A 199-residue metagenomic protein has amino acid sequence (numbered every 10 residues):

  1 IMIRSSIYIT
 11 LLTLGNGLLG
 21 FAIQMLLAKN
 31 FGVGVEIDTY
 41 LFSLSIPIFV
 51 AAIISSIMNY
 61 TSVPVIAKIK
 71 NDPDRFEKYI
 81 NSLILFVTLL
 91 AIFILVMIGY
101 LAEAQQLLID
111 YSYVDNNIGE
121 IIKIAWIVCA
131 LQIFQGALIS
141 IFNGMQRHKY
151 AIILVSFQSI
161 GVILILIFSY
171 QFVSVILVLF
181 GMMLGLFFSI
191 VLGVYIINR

Functional and structural regions predicted by a protein language model:
I3-S6, L41, S62, P73-L89 (+2 more regions): Interfacial transmembrane-helix starts/ends
R4-S62, I163: Signature of the first transmembrane helix
I7-L12, I127, I141-I167: Alpha-helical transmembrane segments of multi-pass membrane transporters/permeases
A28, I54-L85, G144-K149: Transmembrane-helix boundary and interhelical linker motifs in polytopic inner-membrane proteins
G34, G144-M145, F172: Helix-loop interface residues and adjacent transmembrane-helix termini in multi-pass membrane transporters, primarily
F93-V114: Short membrane-interface helical motifs at transmembrane helix boundaries in multi-pass membrane transporters
S112-L138, L164: Alpha-helical transmembrane segments of multi-pass membrane proteins
I153-I167, F172-R199: Hydrophobic alpha-helical transmembrane segments
